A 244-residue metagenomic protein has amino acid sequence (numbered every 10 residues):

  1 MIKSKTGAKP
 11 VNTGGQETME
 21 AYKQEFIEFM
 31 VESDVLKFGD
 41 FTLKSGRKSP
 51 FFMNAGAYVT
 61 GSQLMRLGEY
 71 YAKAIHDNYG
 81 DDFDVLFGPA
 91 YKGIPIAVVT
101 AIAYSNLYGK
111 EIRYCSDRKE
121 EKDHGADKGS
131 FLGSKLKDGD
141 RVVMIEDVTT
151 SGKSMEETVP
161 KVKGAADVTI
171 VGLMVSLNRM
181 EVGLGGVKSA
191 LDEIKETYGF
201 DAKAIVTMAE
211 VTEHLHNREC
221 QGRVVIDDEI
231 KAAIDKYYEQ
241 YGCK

Functional and structural regions predicted by a protein language model:
I2-I145, T150-K244: PRPP-associated nucleotide enzymes
